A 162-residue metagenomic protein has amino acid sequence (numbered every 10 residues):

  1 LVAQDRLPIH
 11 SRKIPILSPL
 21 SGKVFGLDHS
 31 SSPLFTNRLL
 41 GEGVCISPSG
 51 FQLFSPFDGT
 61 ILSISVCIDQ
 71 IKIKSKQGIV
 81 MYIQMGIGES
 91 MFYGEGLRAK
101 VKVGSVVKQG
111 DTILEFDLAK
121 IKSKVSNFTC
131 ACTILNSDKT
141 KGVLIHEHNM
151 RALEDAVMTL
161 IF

Functional and structural regions predicted by a protein language model:
L1-F162: Contiguous, well-folded functional domains in the mature portion of proteins
